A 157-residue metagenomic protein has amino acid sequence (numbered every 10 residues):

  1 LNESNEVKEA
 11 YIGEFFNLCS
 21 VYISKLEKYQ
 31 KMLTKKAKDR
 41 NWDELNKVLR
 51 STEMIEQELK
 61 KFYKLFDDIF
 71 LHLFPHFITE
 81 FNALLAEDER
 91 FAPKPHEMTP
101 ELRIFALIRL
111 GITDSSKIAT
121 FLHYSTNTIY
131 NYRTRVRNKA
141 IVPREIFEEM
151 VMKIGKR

Functional and structural regions predicted by a protein language model:
L1-P100: Membrane-proximal linker segments that couple transmembrane helices to downstream signaling/catalytic modules
M54-R157: Cytosolic nucleotide-binding catalytic cores of signal-transduction proteins
